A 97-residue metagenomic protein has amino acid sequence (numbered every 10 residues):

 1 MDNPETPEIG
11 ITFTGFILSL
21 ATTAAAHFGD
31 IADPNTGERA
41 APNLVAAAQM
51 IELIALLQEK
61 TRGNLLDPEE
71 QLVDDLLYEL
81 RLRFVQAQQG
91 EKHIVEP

Functional and structural regions predicted by a protein language model:
M1-E52, L56, P68-P97: N-terminal intrinsically disordered, cationic/polar leader segments that include organellar targeting peptides
T61: Acidic, glycine-enriched active-site microenvironments
